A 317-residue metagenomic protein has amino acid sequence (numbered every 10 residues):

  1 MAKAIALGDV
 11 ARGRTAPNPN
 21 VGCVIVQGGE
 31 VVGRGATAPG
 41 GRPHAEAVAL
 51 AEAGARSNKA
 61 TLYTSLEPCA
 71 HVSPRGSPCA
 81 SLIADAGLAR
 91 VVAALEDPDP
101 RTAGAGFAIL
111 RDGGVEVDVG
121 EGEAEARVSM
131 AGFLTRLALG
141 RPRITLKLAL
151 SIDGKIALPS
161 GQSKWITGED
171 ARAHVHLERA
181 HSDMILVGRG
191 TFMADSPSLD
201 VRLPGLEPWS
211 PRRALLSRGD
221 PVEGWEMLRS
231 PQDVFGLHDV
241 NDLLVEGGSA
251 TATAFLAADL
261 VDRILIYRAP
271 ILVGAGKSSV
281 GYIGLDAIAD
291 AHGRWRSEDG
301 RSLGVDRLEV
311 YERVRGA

Functional and structural regions predicted by a protein language model:
M1-A16, G33-R34, E52, S57 (+1 more regions): Enzymes that bind and transform nitrogen-containing heteroaromatic metabolites
A2-I5, R111, R127, A131 (+1 more regions): Generic alpha-helical structural signal
G13-T15, R42, F107, E121-A149: Proteins enriched for Cys/Gly/acidic motifs involved in redox and nucleic-acid/cofactor modification
G22: Helix-turn-helix
I25-E125, T253-L256: Zn2+-dependent cytidine deaminase-like catalytic core
P43, G76-S77, E123, R127-A131 (+3 more regions): Structural motif corresponding to alpha-helix initiation and N-cap regions
P74, A103-G106, M130-A131, A157-G161 (+1 more regions): Short acidic, glycine/serine/threonine-rich loops at helix termini
